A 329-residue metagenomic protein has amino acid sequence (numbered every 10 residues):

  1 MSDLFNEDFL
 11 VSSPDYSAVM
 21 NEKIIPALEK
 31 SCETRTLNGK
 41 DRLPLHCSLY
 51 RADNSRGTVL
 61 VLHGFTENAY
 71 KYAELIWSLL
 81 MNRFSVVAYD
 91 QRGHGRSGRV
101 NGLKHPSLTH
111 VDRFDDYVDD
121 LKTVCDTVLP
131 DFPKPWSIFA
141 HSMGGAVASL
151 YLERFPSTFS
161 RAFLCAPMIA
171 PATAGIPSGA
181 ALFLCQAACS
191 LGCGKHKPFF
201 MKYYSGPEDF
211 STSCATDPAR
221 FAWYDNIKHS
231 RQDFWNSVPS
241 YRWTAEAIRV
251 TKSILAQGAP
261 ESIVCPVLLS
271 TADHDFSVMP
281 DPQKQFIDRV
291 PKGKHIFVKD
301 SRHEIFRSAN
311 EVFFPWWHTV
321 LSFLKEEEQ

Functional and structural regions predicted by a protein language model:
M1-N38, L45-L49: An N-terminal hydrophobic leader/cap segment in hydrolases
A69, I76-G102: Conserved alpha/beta-hydrolase
L108-L129: Alpha/beta-hydrolase active-site loop
V147-W235: Alpha/beta-hydrolase-fold enzymes
I263, L269-T271: Short beta-strand/loop motif that positions the catalytic acidic residue of the alpha/beta-hydrolase fold
C265, M279-D288: Short alpha-helix in the alpha/beta-hydrolase fold that links the catalytic acid
D273-V278: Acidic catalytic loop of the alpha/beta-hydrolase fold
K294, K299-Q329: Catalytic active-site module of serine/aspartate enzymes centered on a nucleophile-bearing elbow/loop
